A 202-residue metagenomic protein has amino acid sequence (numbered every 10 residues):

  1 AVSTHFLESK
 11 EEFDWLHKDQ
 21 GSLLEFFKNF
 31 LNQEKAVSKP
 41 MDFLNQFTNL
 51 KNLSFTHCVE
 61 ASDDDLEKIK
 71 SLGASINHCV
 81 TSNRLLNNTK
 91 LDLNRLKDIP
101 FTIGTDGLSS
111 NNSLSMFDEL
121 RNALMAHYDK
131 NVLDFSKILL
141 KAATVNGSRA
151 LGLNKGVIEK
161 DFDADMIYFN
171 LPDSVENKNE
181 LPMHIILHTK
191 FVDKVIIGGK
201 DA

Functional and structural regions predicted by a protein language model:
A1-S110: Active-site core of metal-dependent hydrolases
L23-F27, K97-T102, N122-Y128, K178-D193: Short, structured secondary-structure boundary patches
P40-F43, A143, F191: Hydrophobic alpha-helical segments typical of transmembrane helices and their membrane-interface/capping positions
F47-N49, N94-P172: His/Asp/Glu-enriched, well-ordered alpha-helical/loop segment that forms or immediately abuts the divalent-metal
V59, N83-R84, L114, R149 (+2 more regions): Flexible, active-site-adjacent loop/turn segments at secondary-structure boundaries
N87-N88, N112-L114, E176-N179: Extended hydrophobic-aromatic, low-complexity segments
A164-A202: C-terminal cap of metal-dependent C-N hydrolases
